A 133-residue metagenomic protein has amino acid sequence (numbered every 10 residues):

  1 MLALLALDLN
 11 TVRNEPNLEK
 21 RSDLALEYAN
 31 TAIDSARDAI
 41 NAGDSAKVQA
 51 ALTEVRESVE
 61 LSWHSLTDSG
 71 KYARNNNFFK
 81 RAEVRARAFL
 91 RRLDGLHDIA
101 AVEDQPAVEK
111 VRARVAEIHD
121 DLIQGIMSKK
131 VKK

Functional and structural regions predicted by a protein language model:
L2-K133: Long, charged/polar, soluble alpha-helical segments
